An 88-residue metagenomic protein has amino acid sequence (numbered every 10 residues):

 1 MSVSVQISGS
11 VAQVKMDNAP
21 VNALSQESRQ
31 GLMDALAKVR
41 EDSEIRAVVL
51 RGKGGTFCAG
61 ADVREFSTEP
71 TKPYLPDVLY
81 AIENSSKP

Functional and structural regions predicted by a protein language model:
M1-K53: Conserved CoA-thioester-binding segment of acyl-CoA-metabolizing enzymes
G31, A37, E44, R51-E83: Glycine- (often His-adjacent) and acidic-residue-rich active-site loop that binds/positions the CoA thioester
S85-P88: Short beta-strand/loop segments at the ligand-binding rim of alpha/beta enzyme cores
